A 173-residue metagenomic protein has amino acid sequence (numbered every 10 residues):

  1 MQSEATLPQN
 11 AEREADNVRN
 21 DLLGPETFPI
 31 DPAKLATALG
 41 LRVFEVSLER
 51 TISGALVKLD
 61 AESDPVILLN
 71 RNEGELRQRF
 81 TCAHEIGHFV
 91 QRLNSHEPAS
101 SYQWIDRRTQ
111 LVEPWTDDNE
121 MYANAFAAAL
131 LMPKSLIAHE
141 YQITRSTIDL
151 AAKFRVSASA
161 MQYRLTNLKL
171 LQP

Functional and structural regions predicted by a protein language model:
M1-P173: Active-site hotspot residues in diverse enzymes, especially metal/ion-binding acidic/histidine motifs
